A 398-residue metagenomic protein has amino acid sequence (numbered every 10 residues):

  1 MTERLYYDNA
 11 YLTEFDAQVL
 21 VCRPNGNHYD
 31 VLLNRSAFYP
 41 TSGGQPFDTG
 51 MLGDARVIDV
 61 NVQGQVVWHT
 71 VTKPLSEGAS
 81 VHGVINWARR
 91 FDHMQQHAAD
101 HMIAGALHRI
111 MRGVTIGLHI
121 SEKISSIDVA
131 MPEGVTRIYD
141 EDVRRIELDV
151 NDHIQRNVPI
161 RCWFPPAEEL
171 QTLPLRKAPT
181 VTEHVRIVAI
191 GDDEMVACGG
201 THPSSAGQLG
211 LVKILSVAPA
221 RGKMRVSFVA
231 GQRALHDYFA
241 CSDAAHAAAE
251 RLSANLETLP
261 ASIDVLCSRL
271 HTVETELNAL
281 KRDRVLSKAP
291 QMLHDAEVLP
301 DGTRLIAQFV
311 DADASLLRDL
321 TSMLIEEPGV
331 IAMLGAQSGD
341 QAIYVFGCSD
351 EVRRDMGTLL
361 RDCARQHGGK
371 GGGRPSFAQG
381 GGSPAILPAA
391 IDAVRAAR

Functional and structural regions predicted by a protein language model:
M1-A79: Conserved nucleotide-binding/hydrolysis modules and their immediate coupling elements across P-loop/ASCE NTPase motors
M1-V31, S242-G329, R374-P375, P384-R398: Mid-to-C-terminal polyanion-binding domains and interfaces
D30-V31, G64-K73, S125-M131, Y344 (+1 more regions): A generic structural motif
S36-L52, S76-D128, P375-S376: Active/ligand-binding-proximal structured segments within catalytic/core domains that scaffold catalytic residues
G44, D192, A197-L209, R304-R398: Glycine-rich, acidic loop segments that terminate in or are immediately followed by a histidine
V60-N61, I116-S121, V217, M333-Q337 (+1 more regions): Short beta-strand
R89, R109-K223: Functional cores that coordinate and move charged inorganic groups
P203, K213-S262: A conserved active-site cap/scaffold subdomain adjacent to cofactor or substrate pockets
